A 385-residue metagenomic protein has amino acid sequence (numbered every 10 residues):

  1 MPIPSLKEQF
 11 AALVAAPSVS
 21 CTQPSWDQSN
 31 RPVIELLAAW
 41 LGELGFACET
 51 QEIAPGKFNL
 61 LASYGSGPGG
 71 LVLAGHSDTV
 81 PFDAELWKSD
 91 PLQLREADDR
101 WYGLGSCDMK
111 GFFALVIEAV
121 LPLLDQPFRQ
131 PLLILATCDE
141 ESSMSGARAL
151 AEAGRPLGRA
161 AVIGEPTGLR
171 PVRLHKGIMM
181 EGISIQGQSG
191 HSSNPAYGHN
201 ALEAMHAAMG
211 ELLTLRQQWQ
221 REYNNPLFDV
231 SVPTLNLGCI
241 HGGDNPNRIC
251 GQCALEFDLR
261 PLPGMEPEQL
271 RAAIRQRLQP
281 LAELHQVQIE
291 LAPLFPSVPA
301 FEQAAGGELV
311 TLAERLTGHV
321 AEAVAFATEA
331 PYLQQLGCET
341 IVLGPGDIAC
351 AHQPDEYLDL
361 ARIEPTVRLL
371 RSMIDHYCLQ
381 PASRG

Functional and structural regions predicted by a protein language model:
M1, P32, E49-E52, R173 (+1 more regions): Metal-dependent amide/peptide-bond hydrolase catalytic core, centered on the "pita-bread" metallohydrolase fold
M1-D83, Q252-E256, R271-A273, R362: N-terminal helical capping/dimerization or prosegment-like subdomains of hydrolases acting on amide or phosphate bonds
E49, V72, L133-L135, E290: A structural signal for isolated positions on well-ordered beta-strands in alpha/beta enzyme cores
G70-L133: Active-site metal-coordination/substrate-binding segment of hydrolases, especially metallo-dependent peptidases
F82-A97, G158, R173-S184: Acidic-glycine-rich active-site phosphate/pyrophosphate-binding loop
A97-D99, A119-I134, L157, L212-E222 (+2 more regions): Phosphate-handling active-site elements
M109-M180: Acidic/histidine-rich catalytic neighborhood of metal-dependent amide-processing enzymes
